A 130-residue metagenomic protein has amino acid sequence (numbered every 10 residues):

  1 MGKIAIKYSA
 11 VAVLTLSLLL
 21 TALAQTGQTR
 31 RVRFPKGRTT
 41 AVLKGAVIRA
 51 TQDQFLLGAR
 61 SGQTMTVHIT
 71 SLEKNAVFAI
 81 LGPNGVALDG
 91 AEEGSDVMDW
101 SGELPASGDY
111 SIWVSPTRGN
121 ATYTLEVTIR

Functional and structural regions predicted by a protein language model:
G2-A12: Bacterial N-terminal signal peptides that target proteins for export
V11-T21: Bacterial N-terminal signal peptides
A24-Q54, R60-T64, R130: Non-catalytic extracellular/lumenal accessory regions of secreted precursors
D53, R118-R130: Edge beta-strands of jelly-roll/beta-sandwich modules across compartments, strongly enriched in secreted/luminal
F55-S71, S111-V114: Hydrophobic beta-strand segments within beta-rich accessory/binding domains
G62, S107-D109, N120: Extracellular Ig-like/FN3 beta-sandwich strand-entry sites
E73-A87: Short, surface-exposed beta-strand/strand-loop-strand elements in extracellular ectodomains
D89-S95: Short beta-strand segments within Ig-like beta-sandwich modules, predominantly Fibronectin type-III
